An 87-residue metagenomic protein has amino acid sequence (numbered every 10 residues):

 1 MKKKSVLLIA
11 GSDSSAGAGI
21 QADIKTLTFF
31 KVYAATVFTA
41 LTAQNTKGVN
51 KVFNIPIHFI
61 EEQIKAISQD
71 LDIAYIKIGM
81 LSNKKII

Functional and structural regions predicted by a protein language model:
M1-L7: Extreme N-terminal starter segment of soluble prokaryotic enzymes
L7-I9, G48-V49: A short, structure-level motif marking secondary-structure boundaries and short turns
I9, F30, I67-L71: Change "in soluble alpha/beta enzymes" to "in soluble alpha/beta proteins
A10-A16, S82: Short, glycine-rich nucleotide/cofactor-binding loops
A16-V32: N-terminal basic/disordered segments at the start of proteins
T28-A40, K65: N-terminal glycine-rich anion-binding loops that anchor highly charged ligand groups
A43-N45: Gly-rich Lys/Arg/Thr-decorated short loops/hinges at beta-loop-alpha junctions or inter-strand turns that position
K47-I87: Ribokinase/PfkB-type carbohydrate-kinase core domain
